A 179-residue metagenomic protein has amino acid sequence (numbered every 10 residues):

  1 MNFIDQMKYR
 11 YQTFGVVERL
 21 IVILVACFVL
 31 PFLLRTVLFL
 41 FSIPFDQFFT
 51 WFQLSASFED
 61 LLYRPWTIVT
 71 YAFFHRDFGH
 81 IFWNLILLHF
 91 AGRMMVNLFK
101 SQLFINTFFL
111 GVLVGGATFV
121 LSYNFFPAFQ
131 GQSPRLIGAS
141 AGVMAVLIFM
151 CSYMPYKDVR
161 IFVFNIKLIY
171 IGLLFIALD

Functional and structural regions predicted by a protein language model:
M1-D179: A detector for small-residue-rich transmembrane helices and their helix-helix packing motifs
